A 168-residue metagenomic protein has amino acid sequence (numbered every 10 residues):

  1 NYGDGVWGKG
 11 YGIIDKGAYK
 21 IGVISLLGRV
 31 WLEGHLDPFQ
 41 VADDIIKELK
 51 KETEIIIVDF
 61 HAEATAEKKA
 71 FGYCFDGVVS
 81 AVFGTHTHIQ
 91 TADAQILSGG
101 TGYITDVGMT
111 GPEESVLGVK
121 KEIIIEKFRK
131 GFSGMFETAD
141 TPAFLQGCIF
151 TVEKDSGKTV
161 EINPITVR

Functional and structural regions predicted by a protein language model:
N1-R168: Acidic, metal/ion-coordinating pockets
